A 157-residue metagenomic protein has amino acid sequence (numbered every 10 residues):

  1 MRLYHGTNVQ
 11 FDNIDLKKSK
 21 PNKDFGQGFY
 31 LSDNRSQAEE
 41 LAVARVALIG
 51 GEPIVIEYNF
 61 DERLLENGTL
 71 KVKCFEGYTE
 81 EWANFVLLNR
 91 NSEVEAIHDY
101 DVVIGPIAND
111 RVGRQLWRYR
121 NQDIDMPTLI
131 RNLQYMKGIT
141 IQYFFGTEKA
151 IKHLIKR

Functional and structural regions predicted by a protein language model:
M1-F25, V43, F60-R63: ADP-ribose/NAD+-binding catalytic cleft of ART/PARP-like enzymes
K23-D24, A44-R157: Conserved NAD+-utilizing ADP-ribose enzyme module
G28: Acidic, aromatic-lined catalytic clefts of primarily extracellular/periplasmic carbohydrate-active enzymes that remodel
